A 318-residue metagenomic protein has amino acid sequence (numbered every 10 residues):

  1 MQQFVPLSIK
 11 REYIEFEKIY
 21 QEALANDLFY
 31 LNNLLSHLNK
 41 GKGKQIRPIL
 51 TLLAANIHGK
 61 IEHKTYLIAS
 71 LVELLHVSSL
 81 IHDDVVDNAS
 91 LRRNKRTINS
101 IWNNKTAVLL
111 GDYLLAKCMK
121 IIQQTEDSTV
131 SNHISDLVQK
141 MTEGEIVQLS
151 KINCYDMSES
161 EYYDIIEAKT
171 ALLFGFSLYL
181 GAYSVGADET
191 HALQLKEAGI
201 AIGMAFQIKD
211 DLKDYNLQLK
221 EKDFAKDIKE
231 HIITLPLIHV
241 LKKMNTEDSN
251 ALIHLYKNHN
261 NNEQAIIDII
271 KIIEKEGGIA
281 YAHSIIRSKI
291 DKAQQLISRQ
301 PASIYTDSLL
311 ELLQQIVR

Functional and structural regions predicted by a protein language model:
M1-R318: All-alpha prenyltransferase/terpene-synthase fold signal
